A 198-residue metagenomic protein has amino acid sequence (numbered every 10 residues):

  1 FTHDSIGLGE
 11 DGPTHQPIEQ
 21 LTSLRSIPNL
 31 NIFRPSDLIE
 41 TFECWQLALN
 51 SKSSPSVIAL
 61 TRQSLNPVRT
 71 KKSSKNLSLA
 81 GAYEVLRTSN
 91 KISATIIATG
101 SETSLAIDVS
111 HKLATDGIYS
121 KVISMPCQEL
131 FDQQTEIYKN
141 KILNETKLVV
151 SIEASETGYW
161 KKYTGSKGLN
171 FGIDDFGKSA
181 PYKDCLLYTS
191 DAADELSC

Functional and structural regions predicted by a protein language model:
T2-S51, K178-S179: Conserved thiamine diphosphate
G7-P17, N50-S190: Thiamine diphosphate
N31-I32, G168, S197: Secondary-structure boundary/capping signal
Y188-C198: Single conserved hydrophobic/aromatic residue that forms the stacking wall/gate of nucleotide- or nucleobase-binding
